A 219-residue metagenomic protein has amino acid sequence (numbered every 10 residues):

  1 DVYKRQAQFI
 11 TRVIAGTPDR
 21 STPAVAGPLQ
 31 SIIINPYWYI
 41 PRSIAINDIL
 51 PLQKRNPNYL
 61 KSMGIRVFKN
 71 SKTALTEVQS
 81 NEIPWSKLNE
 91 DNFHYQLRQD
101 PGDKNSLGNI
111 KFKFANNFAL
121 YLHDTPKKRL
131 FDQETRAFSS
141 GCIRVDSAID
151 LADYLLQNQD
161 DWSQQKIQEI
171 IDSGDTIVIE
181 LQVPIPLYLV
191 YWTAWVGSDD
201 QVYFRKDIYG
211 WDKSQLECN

Functional and structural regions predicted by a protein language model:
D1-N219: Well-ordered beta-sheet/strand-loop patches within structured domains
